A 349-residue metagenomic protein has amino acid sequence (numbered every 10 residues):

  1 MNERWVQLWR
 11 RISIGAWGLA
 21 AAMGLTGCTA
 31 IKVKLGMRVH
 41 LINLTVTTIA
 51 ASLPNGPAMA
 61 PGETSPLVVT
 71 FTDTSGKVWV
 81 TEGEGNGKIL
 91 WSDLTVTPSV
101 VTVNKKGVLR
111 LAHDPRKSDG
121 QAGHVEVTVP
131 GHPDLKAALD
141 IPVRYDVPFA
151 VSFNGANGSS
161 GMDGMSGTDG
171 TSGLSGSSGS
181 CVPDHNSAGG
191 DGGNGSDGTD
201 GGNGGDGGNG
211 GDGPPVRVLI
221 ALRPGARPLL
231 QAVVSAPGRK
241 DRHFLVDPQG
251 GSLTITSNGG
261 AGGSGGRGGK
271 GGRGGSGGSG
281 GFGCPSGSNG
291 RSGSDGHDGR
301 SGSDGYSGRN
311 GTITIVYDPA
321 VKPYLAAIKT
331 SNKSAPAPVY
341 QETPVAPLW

Functional and structural regions predicted by a protein language model:
N2-W17: Bacterial N-terminal signal peptides that target proteins for export
T29-P66, T74, A138-G158: Short S/T/G/P-enriched beta-strand
I49-A50, S99-V103: Small-residue (G/S/T/A) turn/hinge positions that recur once per unit in extracellular repeat modules
E63-V78, V218-L222: Beta-strand-rich structural segments
T72-V100, Q231, Q249-G251: Short flexible loop/turn segments that cap and initiate beta-strands
V103-S118: Extracellular/luminal low-complexity segments enriched in Ser/Thr/Pro
D119-H132: Short, aromatic- and glycine-rich surface loops/edge beta-strands on solvent-exposed regions
D146-P214, R227-T314, D318-W349: Glycine-centered low-complexity coil/loop motifs and glycine-rich tracts, especially the flexible linkers
